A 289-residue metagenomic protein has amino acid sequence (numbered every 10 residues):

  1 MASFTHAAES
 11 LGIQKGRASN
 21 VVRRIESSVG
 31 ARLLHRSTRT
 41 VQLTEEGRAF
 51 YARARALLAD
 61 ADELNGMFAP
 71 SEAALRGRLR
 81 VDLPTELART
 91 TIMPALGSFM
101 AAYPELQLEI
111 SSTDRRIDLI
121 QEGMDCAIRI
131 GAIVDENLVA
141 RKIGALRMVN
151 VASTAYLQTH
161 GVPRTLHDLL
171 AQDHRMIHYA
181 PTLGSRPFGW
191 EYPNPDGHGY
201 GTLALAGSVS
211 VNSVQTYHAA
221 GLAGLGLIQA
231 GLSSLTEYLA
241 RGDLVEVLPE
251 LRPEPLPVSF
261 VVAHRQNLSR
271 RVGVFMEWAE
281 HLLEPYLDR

Functional and structural regions predicted by a protein language model:
M1-G12: Short helix-boundary/capping micro-motifs
E9-S10, S27, R48, A101: Alpha-helical residues within the helix-turn-helix
V21-R24, A95: Residues within the DNA-recognition helix of helix-turn-helix
E26-L43, L244: A short LG(V/I)-centered, amphipathic sequence patch enriched for acidic residue(s) preceding the LG motif
S28-V29, F50-E72: Alpha-helical linker/hinge and terminal dimerization helices associated with HTH transcriptional regulators
R76-V139: Central regulatory/effector-binding core of bacterial HTH transcription factors
I117, Q121, I133-P255, P285-R289: C-terminal regulatory
L248-R289: A late-sequence structural motif
